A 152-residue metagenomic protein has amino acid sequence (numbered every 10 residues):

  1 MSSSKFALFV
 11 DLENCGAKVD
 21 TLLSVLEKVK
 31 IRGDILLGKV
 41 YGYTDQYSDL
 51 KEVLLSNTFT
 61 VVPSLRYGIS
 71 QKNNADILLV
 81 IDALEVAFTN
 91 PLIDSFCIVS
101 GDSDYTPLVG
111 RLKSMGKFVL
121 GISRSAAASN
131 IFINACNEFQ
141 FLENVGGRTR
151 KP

Functional and structural regions predicted by a protein language model:
M1-F88, L108-K113, F118-V119: Domain-level signal for Mg2+-assisted phosphodiester chemistry and nucleotide/NA-binding surfaces in nucleic-acid
C15, Y43, G101-D102, S125: Short beta->alpha junction loops/turns
D34-L36, L92, A135: Short loop/turn motifs at secondary-structure junctions
Q46-K51, R124-F132: Short, glycine/polar-rich helix-capping loops at beta-to-alpha or helix-loop-helix junctions that flank or form
I77-L79, A135-E138: Short low-complexity, flexible loop/linker segments enriched in glycine and/or proline with clustered acidic
D94-S100, P107-N130, N137: Active-site histidine-anchored catalytic micro-motif
F139-N144: Short acidic-hydrophobic, aromatic-tinged amphipathic segments that line or gate anion-handling sites
R148-P152: N-terminal regulatory modules in eukaryotic regulatory proteins
